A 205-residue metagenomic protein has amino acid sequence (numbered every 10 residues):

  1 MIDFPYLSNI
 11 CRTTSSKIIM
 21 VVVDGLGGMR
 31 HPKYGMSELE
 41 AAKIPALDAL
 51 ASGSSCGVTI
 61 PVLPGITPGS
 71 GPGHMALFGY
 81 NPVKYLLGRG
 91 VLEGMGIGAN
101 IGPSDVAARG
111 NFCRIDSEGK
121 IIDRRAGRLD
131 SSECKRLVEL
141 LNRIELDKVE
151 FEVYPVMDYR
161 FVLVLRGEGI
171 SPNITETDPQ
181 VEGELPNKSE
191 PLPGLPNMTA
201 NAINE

Functional and structural regions predicted by a protein language model:
I2-K17, G27-N142: Active-site nucleophile/metal-coordination loop of metallo-enzymes that catalyze phosphate/sulfate and related
I19-V21: Residue-level marker for buried hydrophobic side chains located in beta-strands that build the well-ordered beta-sheet
R89-E205: A contiguous, mid-domain pocket- or channel-lining segment that forms the substrate-recognition surface
